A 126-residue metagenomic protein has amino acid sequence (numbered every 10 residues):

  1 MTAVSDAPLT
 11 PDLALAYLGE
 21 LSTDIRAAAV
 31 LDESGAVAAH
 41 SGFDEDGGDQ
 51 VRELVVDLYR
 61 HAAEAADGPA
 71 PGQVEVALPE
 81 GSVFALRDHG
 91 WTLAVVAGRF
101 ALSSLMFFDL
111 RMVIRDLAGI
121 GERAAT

Functional and structural regions predicted by a protein language model:
M1-E33, V37-T126: Non-catalytic interaction/Regulatory regions outside core domains
